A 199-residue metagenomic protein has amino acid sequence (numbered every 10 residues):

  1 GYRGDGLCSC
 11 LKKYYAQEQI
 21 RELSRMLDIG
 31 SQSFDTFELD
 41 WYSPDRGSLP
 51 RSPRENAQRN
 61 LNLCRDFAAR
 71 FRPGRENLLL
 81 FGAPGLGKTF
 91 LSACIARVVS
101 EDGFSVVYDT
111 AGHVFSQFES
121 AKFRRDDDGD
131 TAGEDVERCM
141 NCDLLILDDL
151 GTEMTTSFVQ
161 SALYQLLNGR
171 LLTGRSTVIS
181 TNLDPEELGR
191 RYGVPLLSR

Functional and structural regions predicted by a protein language model:
C10-D66: Charged, amphipathic alpha-helical linker segments immediately N-terminal to NTP-binding catalytic cores
P44-L61, R75, S100-N141: Short glycine-rich substrate-engagement loop in P-loop NTPases that contacts/grips substrate
D66-R75: Phosphate-binding P-loop
G74-S92: Walker A/P-loop nucleotide-binding motif
R75-L79, S105-V106, L144, S176-V178: Residue-level preference for the first positions of well-ordered beta-strands
F90-D102: P-loop NTPase Walker A phosphate-binding motif
A96, V114-K122, D130, L150-R199: Replace "adjacent to P-loop NTPase cores in ATP/GTP-dependent enzymes" with "adjacent to NTP-binding cores
